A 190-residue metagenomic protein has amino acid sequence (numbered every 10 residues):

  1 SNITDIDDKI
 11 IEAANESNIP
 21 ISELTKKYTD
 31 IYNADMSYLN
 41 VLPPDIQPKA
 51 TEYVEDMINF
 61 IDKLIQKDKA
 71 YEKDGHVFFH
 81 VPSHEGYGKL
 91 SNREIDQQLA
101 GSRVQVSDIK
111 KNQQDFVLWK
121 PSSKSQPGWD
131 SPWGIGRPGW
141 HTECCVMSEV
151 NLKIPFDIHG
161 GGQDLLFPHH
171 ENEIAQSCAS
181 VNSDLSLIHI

Functional and structural regions predicted by a protein language model:
S1-N40: N-terminal, positively charged nucleic-acid-binding surface of large information/translation enzymes
I3-D7, T29-Y32, L42-M57, G75-H84: Short, glycine/charge-rich beta-strand/loop segments that flank catalytic centers and engage negatively charged groups
S17, I21-T25, I46-Y53, L166: Short secondary-structure transition/capping motifs
A34, E55-H189: Alpha-helical recognition segments enriched in aromatics with Gly/Pro capping that present substrate-recognition
V41-L42, H159: Short glycine-enriched loop/turn motifs at secondary-structure junctions
